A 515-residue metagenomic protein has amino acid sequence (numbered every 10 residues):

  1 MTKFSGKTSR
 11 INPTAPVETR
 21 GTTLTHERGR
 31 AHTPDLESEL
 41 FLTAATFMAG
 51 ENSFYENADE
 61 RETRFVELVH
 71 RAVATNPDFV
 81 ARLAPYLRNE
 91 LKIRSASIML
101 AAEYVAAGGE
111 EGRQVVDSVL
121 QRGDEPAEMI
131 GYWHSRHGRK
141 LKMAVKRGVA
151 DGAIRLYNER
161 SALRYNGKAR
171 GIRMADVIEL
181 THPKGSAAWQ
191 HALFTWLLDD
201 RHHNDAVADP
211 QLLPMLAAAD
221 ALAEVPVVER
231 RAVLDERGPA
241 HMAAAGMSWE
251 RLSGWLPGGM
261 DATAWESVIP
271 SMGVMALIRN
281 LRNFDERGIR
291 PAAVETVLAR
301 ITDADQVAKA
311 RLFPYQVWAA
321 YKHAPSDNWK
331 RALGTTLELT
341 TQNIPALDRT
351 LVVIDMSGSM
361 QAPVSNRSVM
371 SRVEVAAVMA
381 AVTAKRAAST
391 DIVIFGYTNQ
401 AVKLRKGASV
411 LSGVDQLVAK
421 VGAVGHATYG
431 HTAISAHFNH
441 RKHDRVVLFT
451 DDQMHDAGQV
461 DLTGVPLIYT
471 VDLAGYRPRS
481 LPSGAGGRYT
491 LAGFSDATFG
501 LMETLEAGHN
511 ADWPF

Functional and structural regions predicted by a protein language model:
M1-V369, R386-F515: Long lumenal/extracellular ectodomains of secretory and single-pass membrane proteins
R367-A377: Mg2+/Mn2+-dependent nuclease catalytic core
